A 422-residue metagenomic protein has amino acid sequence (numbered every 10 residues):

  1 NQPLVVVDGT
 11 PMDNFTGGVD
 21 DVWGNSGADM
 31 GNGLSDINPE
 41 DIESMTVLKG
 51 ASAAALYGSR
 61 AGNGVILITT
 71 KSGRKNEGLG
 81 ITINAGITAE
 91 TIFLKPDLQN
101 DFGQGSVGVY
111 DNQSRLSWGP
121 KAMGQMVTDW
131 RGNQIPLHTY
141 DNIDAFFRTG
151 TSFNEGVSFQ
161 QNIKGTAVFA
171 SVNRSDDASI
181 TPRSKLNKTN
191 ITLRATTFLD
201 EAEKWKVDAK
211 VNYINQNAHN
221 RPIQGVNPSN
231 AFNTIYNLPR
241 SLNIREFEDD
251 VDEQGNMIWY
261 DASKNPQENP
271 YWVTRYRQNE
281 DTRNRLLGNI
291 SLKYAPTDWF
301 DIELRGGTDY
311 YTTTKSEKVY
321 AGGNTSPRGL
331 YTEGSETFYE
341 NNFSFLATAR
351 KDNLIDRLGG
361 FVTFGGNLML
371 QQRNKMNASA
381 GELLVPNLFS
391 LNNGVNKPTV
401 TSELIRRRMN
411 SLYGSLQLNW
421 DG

Functional and structural regions predicted by a protein language model:
Q2, V7, K75-H138, I180-S184 (+3 more regions): Surface-exposed loop/interface segments of Gram-negative outer-membrane beta-barrel transport/assembly proteins
T10-K49: Short acidic/polar hinge/loop motifs at secondary-structure boundaries that mediate gating or recognition
V22-N25, G288-Y294, T308-Y310: Alpha-helical support elements that line or immediately flank enzyme active sites and cofactor-binding pockets
P39-T82, S152-N154, S175: A beta-strand signature from Gram-negative outer-membrane beta-barrel systems, especially the internal plug domain
T70, I83, T151, V157-Q161 (+4 more regions): Residues on the lipid-exposed face of transmembrane beta-strands in outer-membrane beta-barrel proteins
P96, A145-T149, F159-I163, V251: Outer-membrane beta-barrel initiation region
I163-K164, D200-A202, A295-T297, D352-R357 (+1 more regions): Outer-membrane beta-barrel channels and translocator barrels
